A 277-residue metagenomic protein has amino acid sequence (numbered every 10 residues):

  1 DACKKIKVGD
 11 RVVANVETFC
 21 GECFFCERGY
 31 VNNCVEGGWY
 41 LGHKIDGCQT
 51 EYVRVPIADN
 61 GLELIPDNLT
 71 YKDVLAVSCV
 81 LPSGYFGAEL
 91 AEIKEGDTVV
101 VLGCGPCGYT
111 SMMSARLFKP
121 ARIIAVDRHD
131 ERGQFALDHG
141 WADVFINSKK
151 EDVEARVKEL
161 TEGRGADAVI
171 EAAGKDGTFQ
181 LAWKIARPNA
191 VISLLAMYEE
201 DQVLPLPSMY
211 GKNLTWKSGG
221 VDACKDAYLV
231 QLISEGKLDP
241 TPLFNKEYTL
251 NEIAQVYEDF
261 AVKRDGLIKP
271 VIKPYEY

Functional and structural regions predicted by a protein language model:
D1-F24, P66-N68: Glycine-rich beta-strand-centered segment in the early N-terminal region that forms part of a ligand/cofactor-binding
V13-A14, V100, S193: Hydrophobic beta-strand signal
C20-L102: NAD(P)H dinucleotide-binding glycine-rich loop of Rossmann-like/cofactor-binding domains, especially the beta1-alpha1
D67-E151, A155: Mid-domain Rossmann-like dinucleotide-binding core that forms the NAD(H)/NADP(H) cofactor-binding site
A91-K94, F118-A121, D130, Q134-T215 (+2 more regions): Glycine-rich cofactor phosphate-binding loops and adjacent beta1-alpha1 units of small-molecule cofactor enzyme domains
D127, A196, G220: Conserved acidic E/D residue at the C-terminus of a beta-strand in Rossmann-like folds
E151, Q180-K184, A223-Y277: C-terminal hydrophobic helical "lid"/dimerization subdomain of Rossmann-like NAD(P)H-dependent oxidoreductases
V191-S193, V203-L243: Rossmann-fold dehydrogenase core element
